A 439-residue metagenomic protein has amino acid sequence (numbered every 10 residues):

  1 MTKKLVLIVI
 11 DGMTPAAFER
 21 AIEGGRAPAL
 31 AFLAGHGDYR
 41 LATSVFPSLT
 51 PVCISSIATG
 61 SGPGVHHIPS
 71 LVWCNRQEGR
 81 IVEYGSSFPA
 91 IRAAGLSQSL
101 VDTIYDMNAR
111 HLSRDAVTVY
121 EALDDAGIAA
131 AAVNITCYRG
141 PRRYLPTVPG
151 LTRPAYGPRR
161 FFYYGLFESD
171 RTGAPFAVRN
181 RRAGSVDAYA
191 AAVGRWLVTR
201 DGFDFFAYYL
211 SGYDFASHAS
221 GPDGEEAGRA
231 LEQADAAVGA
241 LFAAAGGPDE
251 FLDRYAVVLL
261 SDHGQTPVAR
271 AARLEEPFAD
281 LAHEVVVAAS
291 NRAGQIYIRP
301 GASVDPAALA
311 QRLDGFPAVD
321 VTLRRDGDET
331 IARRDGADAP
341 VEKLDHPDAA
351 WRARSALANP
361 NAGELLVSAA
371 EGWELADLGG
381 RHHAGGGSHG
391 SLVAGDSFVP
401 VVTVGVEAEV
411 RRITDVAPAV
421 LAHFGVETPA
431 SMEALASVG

Functional and structural regions predicted by a protein language model:
T2-E19, F32-L33, I57, L123 (+8 more regions): Beta-strand elements within well-structured catalytic alpha/beta cores of enzymes that handle phosphate/sulfate esters
V9, L41-T43, A129-I135, F205-Y209 (+3 more regions): A structural signal for short, well-ordered beta-strand segments and their strand-loop junctions that often border
A17, Y39-A42, R114-L123, Y189-G194 (+2 more regions): Short alpha-helical segments and helix-capping/turn motifs at coil-helix boundaries
E19-V72, A131: Short, structured active-site-proximal loop/turn typified by the sulfatase FGly-forming signature C/S-X-P-X-R
A21-G25, P146-G150, G221-E225, A272-P277 (+1 more regions): Short secondary-structure boundary/capping segments
G25, T43, P47-V52, L71-R80 (+4 more regions): Secreted, luminal/periplasmic, and some membrane-associated catalytic domains that remodel anionic oxygen-ester
S61-G221, E329-R333, A339-K343, A376 (+1 more regions): His/Asp/Glu-rich, glycine-adjacent segments that coordinate divalent cations and/or stabilize oxyanion chemistry on
A279-A307, A384-H423: Substrate-binding rim/cap in mid-to-C-terminal beta-strand-loop elements of soluble/periplasmic
